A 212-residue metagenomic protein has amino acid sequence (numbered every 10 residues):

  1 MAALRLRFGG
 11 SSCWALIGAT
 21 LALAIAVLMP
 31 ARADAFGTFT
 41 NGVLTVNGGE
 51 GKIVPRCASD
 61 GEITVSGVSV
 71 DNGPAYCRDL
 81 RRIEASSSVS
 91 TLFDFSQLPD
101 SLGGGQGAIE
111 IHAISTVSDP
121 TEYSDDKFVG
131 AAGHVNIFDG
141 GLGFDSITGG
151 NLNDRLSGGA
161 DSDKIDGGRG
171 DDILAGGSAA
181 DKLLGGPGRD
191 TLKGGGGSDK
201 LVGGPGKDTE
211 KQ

Functional and structural regions predicted by a protein language model:
M1-S11: N-terminal secretory signal peptides that target proteins for export/translocation
A2, V27-P30: Terminal targeting and flexible regions in eukaryotic proteins, enriched in but not limited to LRR-containing proteins
S11-S12, S146: Serine residues within intrinsically disordered or low-complexity segments
A15-V27: Bacterial N-terminal signal peptides
M29-Q212: Acidic, glycine-rich low-complexity segments
